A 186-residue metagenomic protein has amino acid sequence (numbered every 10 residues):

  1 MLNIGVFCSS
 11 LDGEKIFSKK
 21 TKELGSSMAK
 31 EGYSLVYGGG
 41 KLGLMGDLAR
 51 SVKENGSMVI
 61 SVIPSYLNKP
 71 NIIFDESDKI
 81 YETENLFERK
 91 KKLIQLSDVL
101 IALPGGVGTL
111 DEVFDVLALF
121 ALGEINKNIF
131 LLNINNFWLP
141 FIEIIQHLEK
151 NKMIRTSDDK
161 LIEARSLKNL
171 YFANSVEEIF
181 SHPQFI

Functional and structural regions predicted by a protein language model:
M1-V59: Glycine-rich beta-alpha loop segments
S9-D12, S65-L67, G105-G108: Short glycine-rich anion-binding loops that position phosphate/pyrophosphate groups of nucleotides and phosphorylated
L42-R50, F137-E149: Glycine-rich, charge-decorated loop segments at or immediately adjacent to ligand/cofactor-binding or catalytic sites
L44-A102: Acidic/glycine-enriched connector segments
I63, L119-I144, I154-D158, A164-R165: Short, acidic/small-residue loops that bind anionic groups at enzyme active sites
E88-E124, F130: Active-site/ligand-binding-proximal alpha/beta "capping" segment
K92, V99, M153-I186: A charged, well-structured terminal subsegment
